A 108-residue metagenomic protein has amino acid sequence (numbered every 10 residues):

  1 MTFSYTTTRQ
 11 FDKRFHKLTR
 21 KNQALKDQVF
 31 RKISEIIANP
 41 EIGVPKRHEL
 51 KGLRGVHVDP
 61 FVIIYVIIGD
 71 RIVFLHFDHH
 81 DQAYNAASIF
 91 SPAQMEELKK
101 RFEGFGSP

Functional and structural regions predicted by a protein language model:
M1-R31, E103-P108: Arg/Lys-rich, positively charged N-terminal/basic patches that mediate binding to nucleic acids
S4, Q23, V66-P108: Enriched for short, Lys/Arg-rich terminal
H16, E41, S88-I89: A generic structural signal for secondary-structure junctions that act as hinges or helix/strand caps at the edges
Q28, K32, K46, L50-L53 (+3 more regions): Flexible domain-boundary/linker segments
I36-P40: Short proline/glycine- and basic residue-enriched helix-capping loop/turn segments at helix->loop/beta transitions
E41-Y84: Basic/aromatic recognition patch in beta-strand/loop cores that engages polyanionic ligands
